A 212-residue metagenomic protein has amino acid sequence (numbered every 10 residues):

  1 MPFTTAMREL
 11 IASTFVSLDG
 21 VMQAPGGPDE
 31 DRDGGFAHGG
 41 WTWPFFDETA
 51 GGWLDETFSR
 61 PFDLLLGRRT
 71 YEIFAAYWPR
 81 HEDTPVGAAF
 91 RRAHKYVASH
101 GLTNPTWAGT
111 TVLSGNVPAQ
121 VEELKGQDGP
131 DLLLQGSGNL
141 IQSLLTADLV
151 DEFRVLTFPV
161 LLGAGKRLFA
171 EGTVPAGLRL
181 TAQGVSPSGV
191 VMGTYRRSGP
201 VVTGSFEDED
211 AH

Functional and structural regions predicted by a protein language model:
P2-L149, P159-H212: Portal/gating segments that form or line small-molecule/metal binding sites
L156: Conserved residues at the C-terminal ends of beta-strands
